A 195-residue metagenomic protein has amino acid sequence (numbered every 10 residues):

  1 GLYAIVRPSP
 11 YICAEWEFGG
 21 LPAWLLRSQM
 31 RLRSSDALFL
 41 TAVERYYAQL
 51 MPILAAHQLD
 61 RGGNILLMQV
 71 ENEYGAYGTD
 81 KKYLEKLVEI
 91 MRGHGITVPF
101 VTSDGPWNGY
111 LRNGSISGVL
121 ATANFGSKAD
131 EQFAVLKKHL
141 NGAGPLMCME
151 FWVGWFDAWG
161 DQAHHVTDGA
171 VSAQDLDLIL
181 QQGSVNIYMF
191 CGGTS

Functional and structural regions predicted by a protein language model:
G1-V98: Active-site mouth of glycoside hydrolases
L2, G93-H94, G126-S195: Catalytic-core region of carbohydrate-active enzymes that cleave or remodel glycosidic bonds
A4-P8, L66-V70, F100-T102, A121-A123 (+2 more regions): Hydrophobic faces of well-ordered beta-strands that scaffold small-molecule active sites in alpha/beta enzyme cores
S9-Y11, V70-E73, S103-P106, N124-G126 (+3 more regions): An acidic- and aromatic-residue-enriched active-site/binding cleft used to recognize and process polar
L21-R27, S117-A121, H165-V166: Short, hinge-like loop/turn segments at secondary-structure boundaries
G63, I116, G183: Structured loop/turn residues at beta-strand edges in well-structured enzyme cores
G75-I96, D104-N141, G160, G193-S195: Substrate-binding cleft/loops of secretory-pathway carbohydrate-active enzymes
